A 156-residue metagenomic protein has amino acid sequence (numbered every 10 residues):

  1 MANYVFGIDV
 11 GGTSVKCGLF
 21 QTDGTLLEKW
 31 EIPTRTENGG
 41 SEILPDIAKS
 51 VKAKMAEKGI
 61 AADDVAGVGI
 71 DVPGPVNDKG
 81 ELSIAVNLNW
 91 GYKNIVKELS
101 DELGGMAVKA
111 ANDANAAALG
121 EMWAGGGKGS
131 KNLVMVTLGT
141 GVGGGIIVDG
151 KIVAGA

Functional and structural regions predicted by a protein language model:
A2-K49, E81-S83, I152, A156: Short glycine-rich, Thr/Ser-proximal phosphate-binding strand/loop in the N-terminal lobe of ATP-dependent enzymes
V5-D9, D64-G69, L133-T137, G143-G145: Short glycine-aspartate micro-motif
T13, P73-P75, G139-G141: Short glycine-rich anion-binding loops that position phosphate/pyrophosphate groups of nucleotides and phosphorylated
Q21, N77, I147: Short, acidic, Ser/Thr-enriched surface-loop or helix-capping motifs
G40-A48, D64-V68, G74-N132: Glycine-rich phosphate-binding loop and adjoining helix at the ATP-binding site of ATP-dependent phosphoryl-transfer
D46-A62: Conserved active-site "lid/cap" helical segment
A62-D63, G155: A short alpha-helix-loop-beta-strand transition element characteristic of N-terminal alpha/beta dinucleotide-binding
K128-A156: Glycine-rich phosphate-binding loop of actin/hexokinase-like ATP-binding domains
